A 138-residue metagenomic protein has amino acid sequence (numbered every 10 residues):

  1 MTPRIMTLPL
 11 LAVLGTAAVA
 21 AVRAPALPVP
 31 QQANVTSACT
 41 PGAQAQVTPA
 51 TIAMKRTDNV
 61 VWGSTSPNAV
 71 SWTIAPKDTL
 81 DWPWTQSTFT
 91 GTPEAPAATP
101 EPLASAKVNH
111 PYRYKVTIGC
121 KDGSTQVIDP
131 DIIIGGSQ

Functional and structural regions predicted by a protein language model:
M1-P9: Bacterial N-terminal signal peptides that target proteins for export
L8-A17: Bacterial N-terminal signal peptides
T16-P28: Bacterial Sec-dependent signal peptides at the C-terminal "C-region" and cleavage site
A26-N59: N-terminal edge beta-strand
T57, S64-V70: Short proline/glycine-enriched turn/loop motifs at strand-loop junctions of beta-rich domains
N59-G63, R113-K115: Beta-strand secondary-structure signal
N68-Q86: Change to "...patches in solvent-exposed regions of secreted, membrane-anchored, or virion-exposed structural
F89-Q138: Extracellular/periplasmic metallocenter environments
